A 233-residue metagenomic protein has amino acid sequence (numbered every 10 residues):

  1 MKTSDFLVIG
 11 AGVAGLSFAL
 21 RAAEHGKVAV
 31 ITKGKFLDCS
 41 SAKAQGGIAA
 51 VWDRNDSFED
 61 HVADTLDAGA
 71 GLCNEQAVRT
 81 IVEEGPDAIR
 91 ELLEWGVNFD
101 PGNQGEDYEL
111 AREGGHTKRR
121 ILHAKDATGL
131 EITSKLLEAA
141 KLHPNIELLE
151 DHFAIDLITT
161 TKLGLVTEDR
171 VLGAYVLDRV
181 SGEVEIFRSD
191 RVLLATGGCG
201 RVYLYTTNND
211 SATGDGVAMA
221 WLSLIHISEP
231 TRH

Functional and structural regions predicted by a protein language model:
F6-V30: N-terminal Rossmann-like FAD-binding beta1-loop-alpha1 element of flavoenzymes
L7-I9, R188-T196: Short hydrophobic core segments
L20-H25, A195, W221-L224: Alpha-helix C-terminal capping segments
K27, T32, F36-L172, V176-V180 (+3 more regions): Conserved N-terminal/central alpha/beta ligand/cofactor-binding core
G182-I186: Short, mixed charged/polar active-site loops that provide acid/base catalysis or chelate metal/phosphate cofactors
V202-M219: A conserved FAD-binding loop/helix module that cradles the flavin
S223-H233: Residue-level detector of conserved catalytic or cofactor/ligand-binding positions in enzyme active sites
